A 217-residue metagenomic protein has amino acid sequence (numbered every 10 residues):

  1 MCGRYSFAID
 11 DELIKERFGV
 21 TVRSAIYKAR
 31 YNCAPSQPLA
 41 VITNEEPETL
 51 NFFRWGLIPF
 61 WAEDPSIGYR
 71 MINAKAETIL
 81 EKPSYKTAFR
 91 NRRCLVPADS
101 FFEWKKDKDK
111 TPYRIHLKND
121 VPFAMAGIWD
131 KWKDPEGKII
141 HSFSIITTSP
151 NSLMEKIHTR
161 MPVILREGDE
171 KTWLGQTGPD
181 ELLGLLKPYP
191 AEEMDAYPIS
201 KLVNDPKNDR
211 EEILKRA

Functional and structural regions predicted by a protein language model:
M1-A217: Short linear sequence motif anchored by a di-proline
